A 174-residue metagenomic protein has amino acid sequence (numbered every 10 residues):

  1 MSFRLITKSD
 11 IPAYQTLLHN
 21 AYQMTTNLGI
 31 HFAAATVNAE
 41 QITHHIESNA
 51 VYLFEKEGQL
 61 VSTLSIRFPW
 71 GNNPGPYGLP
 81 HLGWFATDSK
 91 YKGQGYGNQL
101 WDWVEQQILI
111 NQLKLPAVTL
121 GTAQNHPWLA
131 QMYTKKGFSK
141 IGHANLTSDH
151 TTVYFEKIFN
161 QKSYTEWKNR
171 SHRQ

Functional and structural regions predicted by a protein language model:
S2-T16: A short beta-loop-alpha structural element at the N-terminal edge of CoA-dependent acyl/N-acetyltransferase catalytic
K8, H19-W84, D88-K90, W101 (+3 more regions): Acetyl-CoA-dependent GNAT
G75-P76, S163-H172: Short, charged, solvent-exposed linker or helix-capping segments at domain edges/interfaces that act as flexible hinges
D88-D102, A123-Q131, K135: Conserved glycine-rich acetyl-CoA-binding loop
V104, K114, V118-A130, L146-T151 (+1 more regions): Conserved beta-strand-loop-alpha-helix junction that forms the acyl-donor binding cleft
Y133-H143: Conserved acetyl-CoA-binding loop of GNAT-fold acetyltransferases
